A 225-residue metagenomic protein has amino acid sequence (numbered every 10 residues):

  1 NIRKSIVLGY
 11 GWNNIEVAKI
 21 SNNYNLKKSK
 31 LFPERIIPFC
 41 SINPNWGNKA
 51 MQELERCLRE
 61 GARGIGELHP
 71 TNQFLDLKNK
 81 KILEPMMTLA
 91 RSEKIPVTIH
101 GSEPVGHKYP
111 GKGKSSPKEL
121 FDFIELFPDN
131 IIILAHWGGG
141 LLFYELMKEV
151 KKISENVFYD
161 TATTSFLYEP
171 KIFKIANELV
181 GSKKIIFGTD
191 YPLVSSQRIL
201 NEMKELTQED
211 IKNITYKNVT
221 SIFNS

Functional and structural regions predicted by a protein language model:
N1-K4, Q52, K174-I175, L179-I186 (+1 more regions): Mid-to-C-terminal alpha-helical segments outside catalytic/metal-binding sites
R3-K4, W12-V105: Active-site gating/metal-coordination segments in enzymes
I6-G9, S41, I133-H136, D160-A162 (+2 more regions): Short beta-strand segments
K19-N23, P117, Y144, Q197: Short, surface-exposed alpha-helical segments at coil->helix boundaries
N25, C57, I65, A90 (+5 more regions): Conserved, mostly hydrophobic/aromatic
S29-P33, L58, I124-E125, V150-K151 (+2 more regions): N-terminal cationic-hydrophobic initiation segments that often serve targeting/anchoring roles
I42, W46, S165, Y191-P192: Structured beta->alpha junctions
R63-G64, H69, L77-I186: Catalytic pocket-lining loop regions of alpha/beta-barrel enzymes, especially the amidohydrolase/enolase/GH5 lineages
